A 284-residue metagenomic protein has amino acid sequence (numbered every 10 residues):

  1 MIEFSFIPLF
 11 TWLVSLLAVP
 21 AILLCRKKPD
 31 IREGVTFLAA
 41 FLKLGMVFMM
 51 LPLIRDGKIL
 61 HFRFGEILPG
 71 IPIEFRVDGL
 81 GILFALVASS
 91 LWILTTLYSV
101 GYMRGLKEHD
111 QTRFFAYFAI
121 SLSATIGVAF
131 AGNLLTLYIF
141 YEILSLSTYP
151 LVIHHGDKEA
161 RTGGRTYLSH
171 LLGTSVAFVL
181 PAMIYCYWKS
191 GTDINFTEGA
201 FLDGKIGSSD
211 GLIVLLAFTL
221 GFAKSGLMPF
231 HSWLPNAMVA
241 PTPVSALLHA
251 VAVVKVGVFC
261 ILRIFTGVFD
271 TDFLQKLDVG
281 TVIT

Functional and structural regions predicted by a protein language model:
M1-T284: ...captures the hydrophobic TM-helix bundle architecture rather than a specific catalytic motif, and can also fire on
